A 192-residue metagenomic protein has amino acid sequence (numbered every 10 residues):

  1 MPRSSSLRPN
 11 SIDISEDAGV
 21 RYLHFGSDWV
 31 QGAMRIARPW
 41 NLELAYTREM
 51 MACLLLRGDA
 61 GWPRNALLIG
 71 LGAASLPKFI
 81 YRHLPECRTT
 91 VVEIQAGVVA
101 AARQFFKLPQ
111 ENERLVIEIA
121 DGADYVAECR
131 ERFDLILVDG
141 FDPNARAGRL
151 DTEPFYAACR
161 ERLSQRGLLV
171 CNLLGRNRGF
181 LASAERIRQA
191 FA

Functional and structural regions predicted by a protein language model:
M1-Q31: N-terminal auxiliary segments of SAM/dcSAM-dependent transferases
S5, E16, W40-R166, R178: The AdoMet/dcAdoMet-binding core of the Class I SAM-like
Y22, L137, V170: Short hydrophobic-acidic sequence motifs that mark active-site Asp/Glu residues
W29-G32, F141-N144, L169: A short, flexible beta-alpha/helix-coil linker loop
A33-A37: Short acidic, glycine/proline-rich loop/turn micro-motifs
Y156, L181-A192: Conserved Class I S-adenosyl-L-methionine
R166-L173: Conserved beta-strand signature within the Rossmann-like core of class I S-adenosyl-L-methionine
